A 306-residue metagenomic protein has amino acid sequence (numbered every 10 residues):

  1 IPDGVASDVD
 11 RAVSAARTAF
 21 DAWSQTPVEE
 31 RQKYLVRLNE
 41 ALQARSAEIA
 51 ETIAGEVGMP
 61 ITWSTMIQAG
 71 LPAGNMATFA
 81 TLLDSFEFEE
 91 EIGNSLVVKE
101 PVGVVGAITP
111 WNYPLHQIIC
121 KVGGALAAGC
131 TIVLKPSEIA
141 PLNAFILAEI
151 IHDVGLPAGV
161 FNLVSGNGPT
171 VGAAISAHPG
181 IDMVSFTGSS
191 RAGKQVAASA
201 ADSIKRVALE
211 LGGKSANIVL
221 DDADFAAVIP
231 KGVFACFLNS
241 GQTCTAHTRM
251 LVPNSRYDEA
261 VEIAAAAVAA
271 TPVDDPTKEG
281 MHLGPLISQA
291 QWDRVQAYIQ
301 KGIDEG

Functional and structural regions predicted by a protein language model:
I1: N-terminal glycine-rich, Lys/His-bearing helix-loop that initiates the first secondary-structure elements of many
D10-Q25, E48-M59, L82-L83: Glycine-rich phosphate-binding segment of PLP-dependent enzymes
S14, V36-A47, I61-F86: Long amphipathic alpha-helix in the N-terminal Rossmann-like dinucleotide-binding domain of NAD(P)-dependent
R31, I53, M76, G129 (+6 more regions): Residue-level signal for inorganic ion chemistry
R37-E48, I146, I150-L156, I229-P230 (+4 more regions): Generic non-transmembrane alpha-helical segments
T52-P60, E90-N94, G212, K278-G284: Short linear capping/connector segments at secondary-structure termini
F88-A227: Rossmann-like NAD(P) dinucleotide-binding subdomain of oxidoreductase/dehydrogenase enzymes
R191-G306: ALDH superfamily catalytic-core signature
